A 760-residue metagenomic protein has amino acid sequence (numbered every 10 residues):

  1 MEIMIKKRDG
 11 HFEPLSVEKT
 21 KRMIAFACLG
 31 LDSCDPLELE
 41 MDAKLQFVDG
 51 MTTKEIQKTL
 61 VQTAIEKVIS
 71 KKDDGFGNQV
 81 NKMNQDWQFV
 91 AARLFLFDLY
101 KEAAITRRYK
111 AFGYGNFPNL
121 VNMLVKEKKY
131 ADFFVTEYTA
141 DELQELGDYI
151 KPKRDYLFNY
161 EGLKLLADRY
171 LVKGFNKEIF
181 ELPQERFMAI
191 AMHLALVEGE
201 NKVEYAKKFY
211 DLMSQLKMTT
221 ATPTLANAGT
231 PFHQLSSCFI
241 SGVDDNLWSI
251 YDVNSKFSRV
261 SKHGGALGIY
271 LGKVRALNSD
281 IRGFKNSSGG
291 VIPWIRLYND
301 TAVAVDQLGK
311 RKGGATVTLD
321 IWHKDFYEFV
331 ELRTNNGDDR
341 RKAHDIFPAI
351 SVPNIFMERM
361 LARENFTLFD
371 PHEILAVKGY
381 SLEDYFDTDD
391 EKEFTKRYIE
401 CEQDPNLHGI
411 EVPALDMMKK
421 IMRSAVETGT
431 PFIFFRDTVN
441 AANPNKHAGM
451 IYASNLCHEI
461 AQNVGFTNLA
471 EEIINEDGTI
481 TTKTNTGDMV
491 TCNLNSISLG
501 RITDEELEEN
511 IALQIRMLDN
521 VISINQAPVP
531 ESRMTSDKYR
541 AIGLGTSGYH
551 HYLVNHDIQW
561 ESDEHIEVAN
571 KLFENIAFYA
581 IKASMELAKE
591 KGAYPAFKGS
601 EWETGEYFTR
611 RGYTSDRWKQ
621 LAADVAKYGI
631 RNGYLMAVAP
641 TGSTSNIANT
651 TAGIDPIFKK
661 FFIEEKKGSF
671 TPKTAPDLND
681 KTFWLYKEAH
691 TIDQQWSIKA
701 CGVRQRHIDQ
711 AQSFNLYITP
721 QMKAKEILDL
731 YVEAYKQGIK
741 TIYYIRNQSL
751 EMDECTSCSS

Functional and structural regions predicted by a protein language model:
H11, C34-M188, E204-Y210: Core nucleic-acid recognition elements
M51, I56, E66, L157-K173 (+4 more regions): Core structural elements
G75-E127, K164, V439-A470, I542 (+5 more regions): Terminal amphipathic helices with adjacent charged low-complexity linkers/tails
D98-E137, E145-K153, S236-T486, V490-S496 (+4 more regions): Active-site cavity-forming subdomains of large catalytic enzyme subunits
F134, T139-K151, D155-L165, L456-N463 (+5 more regions): Catalytic alpha/beta core of large soluble enzyme barrels
Y149-R169, V197-T230, S258, T691-G702: Conserved oxyanion/phosphate-binding beta-strand-loop segments in alpha/beta enzyme cores
E178-W248, F394-S424, T428-I433, F573-A623: Gly/Pro-rich turn-and-neighbor structural signature
L212, N254, N510-R533, A541 (+2 more regions): Internal maturation/activation junctions in enzymes
